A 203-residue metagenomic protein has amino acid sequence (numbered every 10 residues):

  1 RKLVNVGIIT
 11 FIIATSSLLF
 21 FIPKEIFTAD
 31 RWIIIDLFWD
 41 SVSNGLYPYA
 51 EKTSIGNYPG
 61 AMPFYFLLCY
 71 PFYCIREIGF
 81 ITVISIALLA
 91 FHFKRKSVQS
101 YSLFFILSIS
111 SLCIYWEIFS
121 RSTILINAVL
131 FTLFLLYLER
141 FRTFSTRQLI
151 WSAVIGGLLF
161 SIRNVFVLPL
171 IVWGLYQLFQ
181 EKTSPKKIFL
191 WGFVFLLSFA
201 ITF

Functional and structural regions predicted by a protein language model:
R1-L18: Start-transfer (signal-anchor) and selected internal transmembrane alpha helices of multi-pass inner/ER membrane
I34-S54: Extracytosolic helix-loop segments that constitute the early lumenal/periplasmic catalytic or substrate-binding loops
G60, F64-V83: Juxtamembrane segments of multi-pass membrane glycosylation machinery that transfer sugars from lipid-linked donors
F66-L68, F105-L130: Aromatic- and kink-enriched transmembrane "portal" helix at the membrane-lumen/periplasm boundary that abuts
Y70-P71, L112-Y115, Q148-L175, I201: Membrane-interface alpha helices of multi-pass inner-membrane proteins
I78-S102, I114-Y115: Transmembrane-helix motifs of polytopic, lipid-linked glycan transferases
I126-R142: Specific aromatic-rich, kink-prone transmembrane helix
K187-F203: Membrane-lumen/periplasm interface segments of specific transmembrane helices in polyprenyl phosphate-linked
